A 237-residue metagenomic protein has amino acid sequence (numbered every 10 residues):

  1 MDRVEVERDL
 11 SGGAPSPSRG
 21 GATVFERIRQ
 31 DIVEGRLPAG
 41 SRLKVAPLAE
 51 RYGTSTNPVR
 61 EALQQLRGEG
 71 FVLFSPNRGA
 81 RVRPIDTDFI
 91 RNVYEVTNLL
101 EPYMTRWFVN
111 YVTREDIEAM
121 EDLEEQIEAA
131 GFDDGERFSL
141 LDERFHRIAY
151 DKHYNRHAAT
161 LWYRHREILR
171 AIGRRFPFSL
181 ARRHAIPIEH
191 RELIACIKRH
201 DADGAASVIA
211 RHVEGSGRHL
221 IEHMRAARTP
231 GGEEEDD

Functional and structural regions predicted by a protein language model:
M1-N110, E115, E222-D237: Short linear motifs at protein or domain termini
R19-A22, N57, R91-N98, R114-E121 (+5 more regions): Alpha-helix N-cap/helix-start motif at coil-to-helix transitions, marked by capping-box chemistry
D31, G35, I127, H165-I172 (+2 more regions): A short secondary-structure junction motif
E34, P38, Q65, D151 (+2 more regions): Conserved amphipathic alpha-helical interaction elements at protein-protein interfaces in regulatory, energy-coupling
S41, F74, D142, A185-P187: Short, flexible turn/loop "capping" segments at secondary-structure junctions
R51, A181-D237: C-terminal regulatory/effector modules of DNA-binding transcriptional regulators
G68, V72-L73, H165-E167, R182-H184: Mobile beta-alpha loop/short-helix "lid" or hinge segments that flank ligand
N110-R175, P187-R199, G204-E214: Conserved amphipathic alpha-helical segments that form helical-bundle/coiled-coil interaction surfaces
